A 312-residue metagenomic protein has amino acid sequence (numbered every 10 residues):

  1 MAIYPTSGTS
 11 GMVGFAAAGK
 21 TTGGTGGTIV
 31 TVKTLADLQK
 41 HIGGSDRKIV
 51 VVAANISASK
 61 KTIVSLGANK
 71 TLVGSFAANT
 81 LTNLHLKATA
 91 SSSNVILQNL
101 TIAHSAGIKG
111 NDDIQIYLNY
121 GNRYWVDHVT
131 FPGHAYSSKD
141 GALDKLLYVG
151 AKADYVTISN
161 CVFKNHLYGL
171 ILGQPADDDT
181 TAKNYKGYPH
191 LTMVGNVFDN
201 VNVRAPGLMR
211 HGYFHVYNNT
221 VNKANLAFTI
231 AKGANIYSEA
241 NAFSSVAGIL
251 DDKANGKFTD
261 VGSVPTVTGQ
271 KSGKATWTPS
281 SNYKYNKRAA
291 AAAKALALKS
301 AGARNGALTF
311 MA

Functional and structural regions predicted by a protein language model:
M1-K48, T266-A312: Extracellular "leader-to-stem" segments immediately downstream of a signal peptide or signal-anchor in secreted/lumenal
Q39-R47, I56-V73, N79-N99, A103-N122 (+1 more regions): Extracellular beta-strand-rich solenoid/capping regions of secreted or surface-exposed proteins that bind or remodel
N69, G74, S93-H104, N122-Y136 (+5 more regions): Right-handed parallel beta-helix
K87, Q115, S137-S138, D144-L146 (+4 more regions): Structural detector of coil-to-beta-strand junctions
T89, L118, K139, G150 (+3 more regions): Residue-level marker of regulatory loop/turn positions in helix-turn-helix DNA-binding domains and in histidine
N111-N119, W125-S137, G141-V149: Asp-box/WD-like beta-propeller blade repeats and closely related beta-sheet repeat scaffolds
A142-L147, D177-K183: Surface-exposed cleft-lining segments at the edges of enzyme active sites
L208-A312: Extracellular beta-rich repeat passengers
